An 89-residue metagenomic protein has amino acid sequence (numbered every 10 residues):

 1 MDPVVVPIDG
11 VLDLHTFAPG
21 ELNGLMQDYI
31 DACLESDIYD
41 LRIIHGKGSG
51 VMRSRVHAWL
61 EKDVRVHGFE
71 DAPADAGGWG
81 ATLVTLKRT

Functional and structural regions predicted by a protein language model:
M1-T89: Long, charged, low-complexity intrinsically disordered regions
